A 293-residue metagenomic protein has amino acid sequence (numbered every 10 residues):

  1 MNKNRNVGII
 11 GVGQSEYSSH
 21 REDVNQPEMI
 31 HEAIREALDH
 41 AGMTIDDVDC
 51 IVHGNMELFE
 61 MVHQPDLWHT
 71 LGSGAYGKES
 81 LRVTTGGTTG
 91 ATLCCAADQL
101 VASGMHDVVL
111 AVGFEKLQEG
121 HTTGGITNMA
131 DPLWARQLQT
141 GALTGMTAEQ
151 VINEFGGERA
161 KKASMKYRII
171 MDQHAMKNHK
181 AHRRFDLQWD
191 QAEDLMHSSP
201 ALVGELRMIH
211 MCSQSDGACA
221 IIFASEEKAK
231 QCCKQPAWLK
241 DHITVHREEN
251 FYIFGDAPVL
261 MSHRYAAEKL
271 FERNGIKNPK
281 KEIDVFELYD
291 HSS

Functional and structural regions predicted by a protein language model:
M1-P27, A130-P132, K162, K166-I170 (+2 more regions): Condensing-enzyme catalytic core mediating Claisen C-C bond formation in acyl metabolism
M1-T88, A96, V151-A163, H182-A192 (+2 more regions): Conserved active-site "lid/cap" helical segment
K3, N55-V112, K116-L143, D186-S213 (+2 more regions): Conserved catalytic cysteine-centered active-site region of acyl-thioester-dependent Claisen-condensing enzymes
I51-G54, H242-T244, D284-S293: A short beta-alpha structural unit
F59-W68, F251-D256, E287-S293: Short glycine/threonine-rich loop-to-helix capping motif typified by GTGT followed within a few residues by an Asp-Pro
T84-E115, G141-K180, I221-E227: Active-site-proximal alpha-helical scaffold in enzymes
G113-F114, E119-H121, G125, D172-H182 (+2 more regions): Acyl-CoA/ACP chain-elongation machinery
L143, S262-A266, H291: Generic recognition of stable, solvent-exposed alpha-helical segments in well-folded globular domains
